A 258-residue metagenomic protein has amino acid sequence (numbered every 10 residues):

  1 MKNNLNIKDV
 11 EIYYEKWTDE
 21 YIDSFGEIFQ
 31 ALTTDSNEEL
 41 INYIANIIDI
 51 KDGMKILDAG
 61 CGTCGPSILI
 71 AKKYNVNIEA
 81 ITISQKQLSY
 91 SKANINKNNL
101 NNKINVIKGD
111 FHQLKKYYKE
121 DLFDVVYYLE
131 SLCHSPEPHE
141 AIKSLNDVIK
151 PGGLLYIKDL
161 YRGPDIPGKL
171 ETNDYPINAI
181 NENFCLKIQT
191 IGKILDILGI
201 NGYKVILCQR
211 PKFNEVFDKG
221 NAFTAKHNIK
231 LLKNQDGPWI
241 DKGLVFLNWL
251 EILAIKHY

Functional and structural regions predicted by a protein language model:
M1-I28: N-terminal, positively charged/glycine-rich alpha-helical extensions of SAM-dependent methyltransferases
T34-D52: Conserved alpha-helix/loop element of class I SAM-dependent methyltransferases that forms part of the SAM/SAH-binding
G53-G62: Conserved class I S-adenosyl-L-methionine
P66-Q113: Class I SAM-dependent methyltransferase SAM/SAH-binding core
K115-V126: A short acidic, Gly/Pro-enriched loop at the edge of an enzyme's catalytic core that lines a small-molecule cofactor
H139-L154: A short glycine-rich, Lys/Arg-flanked "PGG" loop and its adjoining helix->strand segment in the class I
Y161-F184: Short, glycine-/aromatic-enriched active-site segment of Class I SAM-dependent methyltransferases
L186-N201: Short alpha-helix
